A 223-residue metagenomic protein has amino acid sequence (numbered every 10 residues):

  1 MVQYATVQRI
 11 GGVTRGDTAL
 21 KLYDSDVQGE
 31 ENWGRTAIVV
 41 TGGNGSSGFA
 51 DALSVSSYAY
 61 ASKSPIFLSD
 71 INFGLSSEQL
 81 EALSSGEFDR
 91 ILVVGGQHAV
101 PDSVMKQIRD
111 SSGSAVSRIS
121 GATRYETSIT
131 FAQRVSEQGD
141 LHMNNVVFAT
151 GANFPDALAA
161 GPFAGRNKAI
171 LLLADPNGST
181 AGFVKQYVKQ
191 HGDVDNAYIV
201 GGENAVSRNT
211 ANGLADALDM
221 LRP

Functional and structural regions predicted by a protein language model:
M1-P223: Extracellular glycan-binding segments that recognize GlcNAc-based cell-wall polysaccharides
